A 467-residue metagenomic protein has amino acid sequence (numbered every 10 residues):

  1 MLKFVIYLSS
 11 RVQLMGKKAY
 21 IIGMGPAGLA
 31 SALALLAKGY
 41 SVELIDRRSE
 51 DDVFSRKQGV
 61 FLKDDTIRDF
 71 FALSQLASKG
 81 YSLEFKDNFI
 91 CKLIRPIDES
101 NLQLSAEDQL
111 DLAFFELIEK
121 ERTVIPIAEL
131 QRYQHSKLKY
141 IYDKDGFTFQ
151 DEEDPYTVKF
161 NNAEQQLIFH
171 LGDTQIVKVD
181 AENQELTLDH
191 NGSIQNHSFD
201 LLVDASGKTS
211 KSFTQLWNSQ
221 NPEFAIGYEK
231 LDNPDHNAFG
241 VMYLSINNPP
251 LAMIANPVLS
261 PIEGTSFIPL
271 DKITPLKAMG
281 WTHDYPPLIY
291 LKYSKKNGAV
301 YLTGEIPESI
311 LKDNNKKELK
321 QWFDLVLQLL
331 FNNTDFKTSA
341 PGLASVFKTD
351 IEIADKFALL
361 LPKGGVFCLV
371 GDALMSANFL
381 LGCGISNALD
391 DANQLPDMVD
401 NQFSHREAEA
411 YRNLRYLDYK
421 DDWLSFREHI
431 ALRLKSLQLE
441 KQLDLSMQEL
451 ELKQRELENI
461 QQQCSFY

Functional and structural regions predicted by a protein language model:
G16-G25: Beta1/beta-strand and adjacent pyrophosphate-binding region of the FAD-binding site in flavoprotein oxidoreductases
L36-R56: Glycine-rich FAD pyrophosphate-binding loop
F54-Y142, G146-Q150, D154-N161: Active-site-adjacent segment of FAD-dependent monooxygenases/related oxidoreductases
F149-E185: A conserved short coil-to-beta-strand element within the FAD-binding core of flavoproteins
H197-G207: Short hydrophobic core segments
A205-S345: Conserved FAD-binding catalytic core of PHBH/FMO-like flavoproteins
G304-N393, D397-R406: FAD/FMN-dependent oxidoreductases across multiple families
F336-L343, L360, L381-G382, N393-Y467: C-terminal helical "tail/cap" subdomain of flavin- and related membrane-associated enzymes
